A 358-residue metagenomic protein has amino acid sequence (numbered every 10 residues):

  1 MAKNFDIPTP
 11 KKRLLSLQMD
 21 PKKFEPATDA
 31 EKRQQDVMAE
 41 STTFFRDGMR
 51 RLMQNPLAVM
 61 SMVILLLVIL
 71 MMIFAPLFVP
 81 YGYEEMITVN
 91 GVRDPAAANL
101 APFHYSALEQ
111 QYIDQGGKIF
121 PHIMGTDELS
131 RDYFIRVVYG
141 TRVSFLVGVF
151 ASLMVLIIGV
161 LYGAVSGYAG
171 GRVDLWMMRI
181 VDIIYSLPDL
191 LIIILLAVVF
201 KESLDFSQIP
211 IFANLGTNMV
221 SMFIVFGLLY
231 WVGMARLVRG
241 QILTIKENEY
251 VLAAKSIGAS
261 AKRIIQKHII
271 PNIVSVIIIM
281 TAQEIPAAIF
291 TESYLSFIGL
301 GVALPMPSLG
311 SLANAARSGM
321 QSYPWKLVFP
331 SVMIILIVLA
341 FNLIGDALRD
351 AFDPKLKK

Functional and structural regions predicted by a protein language model:
M1-L156, V160, A288, P305 (+3 more regions): Gly/Trp-centered helix-boundary motif
L129-K358: Alpha-helical transmembrane segments of integral membrane proteins, especially multi-pass inner/plasma-membrane
